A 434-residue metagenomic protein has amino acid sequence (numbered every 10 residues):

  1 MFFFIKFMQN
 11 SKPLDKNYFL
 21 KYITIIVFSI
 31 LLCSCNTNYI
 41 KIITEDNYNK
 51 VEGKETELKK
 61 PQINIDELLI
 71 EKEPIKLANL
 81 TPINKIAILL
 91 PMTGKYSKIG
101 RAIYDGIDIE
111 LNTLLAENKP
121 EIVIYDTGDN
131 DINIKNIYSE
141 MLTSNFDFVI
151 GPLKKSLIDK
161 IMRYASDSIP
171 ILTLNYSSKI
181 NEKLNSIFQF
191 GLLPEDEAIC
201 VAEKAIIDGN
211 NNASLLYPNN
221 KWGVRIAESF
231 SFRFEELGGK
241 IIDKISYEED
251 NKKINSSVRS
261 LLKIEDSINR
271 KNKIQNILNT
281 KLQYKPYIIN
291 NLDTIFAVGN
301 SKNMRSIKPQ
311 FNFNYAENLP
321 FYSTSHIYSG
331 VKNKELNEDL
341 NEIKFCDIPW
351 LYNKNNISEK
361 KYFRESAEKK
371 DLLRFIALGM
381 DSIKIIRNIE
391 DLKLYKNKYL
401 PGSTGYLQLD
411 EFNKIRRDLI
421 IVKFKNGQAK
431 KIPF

Functional and structural regions predicted by a protein language model:
S34-G53: Bacterial Sec signal peptide processing site at the extreme N-terminus
V51-I70, S306, Q310, K332-E335 (+1 more regions): Solvent-exposed, acidic/polar segments of extracytosolic/periplasmic ligand-binding ectodomains
L80-I99, I103, L153, A213-L215: Short beta-strand segments enriched in small/hydrophobic residues
K98-I103, E117-N181: Beta-alpha junction/loop-to-helix N-cap segments that form part of ligand/metal-binding clefts
L142-K154, L172-L174, N212-P218, D266-S301 (+2 more regions): Periplasmic-binding protein-like
F148-K244: Extracytoplasmic ligand/sensor domains, especially the bilobed periplasmic-binding protein
S260, S267-N269, N290-L292, K308-M380: Extracellular/periplasmic periplasmic-binding protein-like sensory domains
Y362-A429: Segments of small-molecule ligand-sensing domains
